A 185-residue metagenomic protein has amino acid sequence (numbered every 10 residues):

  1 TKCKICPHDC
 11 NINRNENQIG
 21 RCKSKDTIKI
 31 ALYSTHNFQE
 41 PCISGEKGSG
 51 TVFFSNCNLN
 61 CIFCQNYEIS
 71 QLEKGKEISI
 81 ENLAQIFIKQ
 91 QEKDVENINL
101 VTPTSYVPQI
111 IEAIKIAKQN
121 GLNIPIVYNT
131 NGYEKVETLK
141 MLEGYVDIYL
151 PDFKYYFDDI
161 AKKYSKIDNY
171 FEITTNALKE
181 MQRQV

Functional and structural regions predicted by a protein language model:
T1-Y33, C64: Cysteine-cluster motifs in flexible loop/terminal segments that predominantly coordinate metals
K23-I148, F157-D158: Conserved Radical SAM active-site core
I78, S105, S165-I173: Alpha-helix N-cap and loop-to-helix initiation/capping positions
K154: Short glycine-/small-residue-rich Rossmann-like dinucleotide-binding loops
I173-V185: Conserved C-terminal portion of the radical SAM core fold that forms the substrate/S-adenosylmethionine-binding
